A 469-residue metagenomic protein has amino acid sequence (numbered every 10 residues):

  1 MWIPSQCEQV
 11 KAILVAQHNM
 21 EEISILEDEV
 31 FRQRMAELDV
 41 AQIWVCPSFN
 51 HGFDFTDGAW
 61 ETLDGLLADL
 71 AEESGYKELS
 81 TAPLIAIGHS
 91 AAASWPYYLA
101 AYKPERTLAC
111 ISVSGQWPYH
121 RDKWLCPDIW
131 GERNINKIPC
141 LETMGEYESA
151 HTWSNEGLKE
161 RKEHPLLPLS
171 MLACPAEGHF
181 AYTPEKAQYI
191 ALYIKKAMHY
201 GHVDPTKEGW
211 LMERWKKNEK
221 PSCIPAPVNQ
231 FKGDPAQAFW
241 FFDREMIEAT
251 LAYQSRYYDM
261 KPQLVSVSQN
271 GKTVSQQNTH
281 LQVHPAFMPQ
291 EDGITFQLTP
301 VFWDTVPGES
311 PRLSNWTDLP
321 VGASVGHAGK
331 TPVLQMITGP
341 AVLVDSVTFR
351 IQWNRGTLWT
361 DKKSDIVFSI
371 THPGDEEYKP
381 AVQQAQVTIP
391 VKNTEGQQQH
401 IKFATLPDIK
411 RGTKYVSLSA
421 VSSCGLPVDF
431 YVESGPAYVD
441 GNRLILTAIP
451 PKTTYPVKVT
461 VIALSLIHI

Functional and structural regions predicted by a protein language model:
M1-S5: A short loop-to-beta-strand scaffold at the N-terminal edge of the catalytic core in hydrolase folds
Q6, V10, D54-A91, A101-T107: Gly/Ser-rich "nucleophile elbow"/oxyanion-hole loop immediately N-terminal to the catalytic nucleophile in hydrolases
V10-N19: Short beta-strand element of the alpha/beta-hydrolase
N19-L67: Active-site machinery of serine-nucleophile hydrolases
W95-L99: Hydrolases whose catalytic domains are alpha/beta-hydrolase-1, hotdog thioesterase, or metallo-beta-lactamase-like
A109, S114-Q188: The feature captures the conserved acid-bearing segment of alpha/beta-hydrolase catalytic domains
P175-D304: Alpha/beta-hydrolase-fold serine-hydrolase catalytic core, especially in secreted/extracellular enzymes
P262-I467: Solvent-exposed beta-strand/loop surfaces, strongest in extracytoplasmic domains of secreted and cell-surface proteins
